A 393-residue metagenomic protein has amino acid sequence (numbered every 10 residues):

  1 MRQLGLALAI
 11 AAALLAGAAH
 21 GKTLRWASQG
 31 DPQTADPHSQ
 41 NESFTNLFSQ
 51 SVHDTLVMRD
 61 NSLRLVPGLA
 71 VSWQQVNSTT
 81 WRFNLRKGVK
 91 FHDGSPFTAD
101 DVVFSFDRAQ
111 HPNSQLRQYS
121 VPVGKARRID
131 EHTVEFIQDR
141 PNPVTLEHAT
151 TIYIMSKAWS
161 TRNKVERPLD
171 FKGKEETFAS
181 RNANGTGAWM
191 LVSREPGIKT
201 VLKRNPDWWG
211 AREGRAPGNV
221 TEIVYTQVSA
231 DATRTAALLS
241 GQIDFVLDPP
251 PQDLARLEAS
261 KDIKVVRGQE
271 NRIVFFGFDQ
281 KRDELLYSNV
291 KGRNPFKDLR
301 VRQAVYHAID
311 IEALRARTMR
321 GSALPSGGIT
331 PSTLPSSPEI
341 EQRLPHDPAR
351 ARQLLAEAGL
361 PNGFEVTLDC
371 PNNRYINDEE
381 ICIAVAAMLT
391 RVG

Functional and structural regions predicted by a protein language model:
M1-A7: Bacterial N-terminal signal peptides that target proteins for export
A16-A18: N-terminal signal peptide c-region/cleavage motif recognized by signal peptidases
T23, M58-N61, Q74, R82 (+6 more regions): Extracytoplasmic/periplasmic ligand-capture domains
A27-N77, N84, D107, N184-A188: N-terminal lobe/hinge region of extracytoplasmic solute-binding protein
D31-P32, G88-V89, P141-N142: Acidic glycine-/aspartate-rich tracts in secreted/extracellular proteins
Q74, Q118-P168: Surface-exposed binding/hinge segments that line and control ligand-binding clefts or catalytic entry sites
T161-K174, E284-K291: Charged, glycine/proline-rich intrinsically disordered loops and linkers
